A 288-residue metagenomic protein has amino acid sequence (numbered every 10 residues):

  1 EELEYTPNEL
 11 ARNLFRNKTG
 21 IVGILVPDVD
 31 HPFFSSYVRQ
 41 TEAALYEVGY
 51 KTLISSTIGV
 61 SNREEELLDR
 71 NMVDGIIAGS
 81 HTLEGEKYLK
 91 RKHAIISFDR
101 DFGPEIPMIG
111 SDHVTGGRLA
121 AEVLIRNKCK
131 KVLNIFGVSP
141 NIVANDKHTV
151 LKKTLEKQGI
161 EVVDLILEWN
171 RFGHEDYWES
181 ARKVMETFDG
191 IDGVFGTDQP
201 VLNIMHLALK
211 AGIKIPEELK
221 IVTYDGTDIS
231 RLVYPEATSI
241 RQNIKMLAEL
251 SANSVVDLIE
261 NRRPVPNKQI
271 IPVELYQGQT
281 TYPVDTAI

Functional and structural regions predicted by a protein language model:
E1-T19, Y282, A287: N-terminal helix-turn-helix DNA-binding module of bacterial transcription factors
L14-D28, V123, K131-V138: Short beta-strand segments enriched in small/hydrophobic residues
G20-E122, K183-G190: Alpha-helical recognition/docking segments in bacterial nutrient-uptake and carbohydrate-utilization systems
P27-S36, I54-R63, I109-L119, I135-R182 (+5 more regions): Hinge/beta->alpha junction and helix N-cap segments in small-molecule ligand-binding domains
V73-S80, L133-F136, L167, F188-Q199 (+1 more regions): Periplasmic-binding protein-like
K131, V162-L165, I215-K220: Short acidic capping loops at alpha-helix termini that bridge into adjacent secondary structure
R182-I288: Flexible loop/turn connectors
